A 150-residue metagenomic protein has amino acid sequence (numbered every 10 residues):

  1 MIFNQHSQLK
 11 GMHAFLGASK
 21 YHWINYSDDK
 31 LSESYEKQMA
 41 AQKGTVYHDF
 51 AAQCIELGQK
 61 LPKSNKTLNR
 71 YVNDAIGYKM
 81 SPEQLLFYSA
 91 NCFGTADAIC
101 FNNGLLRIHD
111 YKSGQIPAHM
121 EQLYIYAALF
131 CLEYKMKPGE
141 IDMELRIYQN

Functional and structural regions predicted by a protein language model:
M1-T95: Metal-dependent nuclease catalytic cores that hydrolyze phosphodiester bonds in DNA/RNA, characterized by
Q84-N150: Mg2+/Mn2+-dependent nuclease catalytic core
